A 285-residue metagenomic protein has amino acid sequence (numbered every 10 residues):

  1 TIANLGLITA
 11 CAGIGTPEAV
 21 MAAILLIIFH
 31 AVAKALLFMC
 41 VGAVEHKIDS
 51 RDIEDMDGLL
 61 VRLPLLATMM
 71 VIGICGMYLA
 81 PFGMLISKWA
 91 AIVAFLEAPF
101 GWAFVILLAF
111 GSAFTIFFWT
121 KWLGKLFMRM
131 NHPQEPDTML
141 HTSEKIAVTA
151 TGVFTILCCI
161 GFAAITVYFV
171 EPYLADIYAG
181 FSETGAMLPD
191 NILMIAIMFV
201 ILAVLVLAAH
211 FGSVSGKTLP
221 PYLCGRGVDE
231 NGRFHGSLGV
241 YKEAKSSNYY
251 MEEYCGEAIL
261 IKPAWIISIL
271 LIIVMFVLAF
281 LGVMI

Functional and structural regions predicted by a protein language model:
T1-I53: Alpha-helical multi-pass transmembrane bundles of energy-transducing inner-membrane proteins
T1-N4, I8, V44-L85, W89-F110 (+1 more regions): Interfacial and helix-entry/exit segments of alpha-helical transmembrane bundles in multi-pass inner-membrane proteins
G15, L126, I156-A163, H210-S213 (+1 more regions): Transmembrane helix-loop junctions and nearby membrane-interface residues
K34, F38, G42, H46 (+5 more regions): Short helix-terminus and kink motifs of transmembrane alpha helices, predominantly at the cytoplasmic interface
K34-F38, W102-S143, A147, I197-P221: Predominantly late transmembrane helices and immediately cytosolic-facing juxtamembrane segments
G73-M77, L108-S112, T151-C158, M198-A209 (+1 more regions): Hydrophobic core segments of alpha-helical transmembrane domains in multi-pass membrane transport and ion-translocation
M77-I92, I160-G180, M284: Membrane-helix interface motif
V170-A196, H210-I285: Aromatic-capped, Gly/Pro-kinked transmembrane alpha-helices
